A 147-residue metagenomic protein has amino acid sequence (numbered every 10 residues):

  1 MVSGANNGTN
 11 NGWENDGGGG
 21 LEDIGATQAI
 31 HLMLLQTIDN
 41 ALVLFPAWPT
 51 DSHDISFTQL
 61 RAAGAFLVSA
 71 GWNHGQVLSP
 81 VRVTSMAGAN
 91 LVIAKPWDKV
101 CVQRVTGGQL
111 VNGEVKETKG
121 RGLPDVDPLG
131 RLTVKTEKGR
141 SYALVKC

Functional and structural regions predicted by a protein language model:
M1-C147: Non-catalytic C-terminal accessory modules of carbohydrate-active enzymes
